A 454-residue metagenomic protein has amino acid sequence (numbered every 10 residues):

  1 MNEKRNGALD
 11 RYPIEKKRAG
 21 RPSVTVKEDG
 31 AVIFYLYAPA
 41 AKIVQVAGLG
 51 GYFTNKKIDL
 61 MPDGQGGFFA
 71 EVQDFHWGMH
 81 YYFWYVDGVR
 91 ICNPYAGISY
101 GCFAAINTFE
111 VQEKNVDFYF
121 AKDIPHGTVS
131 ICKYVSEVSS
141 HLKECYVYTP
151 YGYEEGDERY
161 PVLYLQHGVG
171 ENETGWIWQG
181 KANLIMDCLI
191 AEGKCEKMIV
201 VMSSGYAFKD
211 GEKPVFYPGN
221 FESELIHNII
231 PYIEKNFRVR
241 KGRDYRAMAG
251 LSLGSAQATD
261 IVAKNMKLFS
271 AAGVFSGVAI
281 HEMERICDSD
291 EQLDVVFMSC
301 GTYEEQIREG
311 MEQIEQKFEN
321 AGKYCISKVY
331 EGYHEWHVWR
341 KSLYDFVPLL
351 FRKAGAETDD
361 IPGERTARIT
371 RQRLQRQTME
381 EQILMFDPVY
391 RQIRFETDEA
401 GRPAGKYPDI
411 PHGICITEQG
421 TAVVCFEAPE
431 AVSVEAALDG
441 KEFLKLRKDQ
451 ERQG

Functional and structural regions predicted by a protein language model:
N2-K57, M61-F395, A400-A404, T417-S433 (+2 more regions): Non-catalytic cap/lid and distal C-terminal segments of serine-dependent acyl enzymes
R21, I410-H412: Surface-exposed, proline-enriched loop/turn segments that connect beta strands in immunoglobulin-like
K406-P408: Short Pro/Gly-enriched beta-strand edge/turn motifs at strand-loop
